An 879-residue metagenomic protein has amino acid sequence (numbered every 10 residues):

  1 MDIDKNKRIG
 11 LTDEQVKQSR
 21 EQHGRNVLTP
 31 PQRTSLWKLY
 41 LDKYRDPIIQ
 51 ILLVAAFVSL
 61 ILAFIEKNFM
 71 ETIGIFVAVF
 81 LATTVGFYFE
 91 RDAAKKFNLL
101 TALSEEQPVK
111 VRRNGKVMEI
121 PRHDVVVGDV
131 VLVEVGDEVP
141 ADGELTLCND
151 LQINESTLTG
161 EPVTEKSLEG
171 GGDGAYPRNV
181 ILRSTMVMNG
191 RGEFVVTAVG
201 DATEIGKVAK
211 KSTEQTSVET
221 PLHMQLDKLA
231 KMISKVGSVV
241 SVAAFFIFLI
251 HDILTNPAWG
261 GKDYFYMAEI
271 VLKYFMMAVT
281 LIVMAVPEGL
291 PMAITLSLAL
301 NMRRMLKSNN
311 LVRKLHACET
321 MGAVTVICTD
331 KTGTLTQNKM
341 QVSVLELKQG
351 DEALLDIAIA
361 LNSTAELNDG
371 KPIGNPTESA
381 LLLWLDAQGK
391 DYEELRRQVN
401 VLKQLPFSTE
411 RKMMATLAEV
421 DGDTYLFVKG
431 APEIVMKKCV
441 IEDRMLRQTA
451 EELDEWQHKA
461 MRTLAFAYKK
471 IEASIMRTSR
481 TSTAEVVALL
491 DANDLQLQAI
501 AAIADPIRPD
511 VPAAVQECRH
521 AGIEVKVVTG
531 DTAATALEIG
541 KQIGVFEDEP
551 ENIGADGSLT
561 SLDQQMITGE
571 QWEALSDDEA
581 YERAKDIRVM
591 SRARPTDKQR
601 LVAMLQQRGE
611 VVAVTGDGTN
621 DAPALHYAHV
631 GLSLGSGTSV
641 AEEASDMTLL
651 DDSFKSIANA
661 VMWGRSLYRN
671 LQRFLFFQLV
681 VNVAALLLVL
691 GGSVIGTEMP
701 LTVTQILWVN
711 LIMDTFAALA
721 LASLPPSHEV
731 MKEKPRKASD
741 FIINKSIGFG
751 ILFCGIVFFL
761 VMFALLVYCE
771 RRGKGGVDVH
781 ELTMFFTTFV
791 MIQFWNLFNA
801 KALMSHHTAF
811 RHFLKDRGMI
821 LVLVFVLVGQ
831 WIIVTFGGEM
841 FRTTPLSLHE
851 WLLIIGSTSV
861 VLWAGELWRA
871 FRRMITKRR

Functional and structural regions predicted by a protein language model:
M1-P735, D740-I743, I756, R771 (+2 more regions): Conserved cytosolic headpiece of P-type ATPases
M713, F758-F759, T783-F798: Generic alpha-helical transmembrane segments
F749-L765, M791: Alpha-helical transmembrane segments of multi-pass integral membrane proteins
V767-Y768, R772-G773, V777: Long hydrophobic segments that form regular secondary structure
D778-L782: Transmembrane alpha-helix entry/boundary detector in multi-pass membrane proteins
